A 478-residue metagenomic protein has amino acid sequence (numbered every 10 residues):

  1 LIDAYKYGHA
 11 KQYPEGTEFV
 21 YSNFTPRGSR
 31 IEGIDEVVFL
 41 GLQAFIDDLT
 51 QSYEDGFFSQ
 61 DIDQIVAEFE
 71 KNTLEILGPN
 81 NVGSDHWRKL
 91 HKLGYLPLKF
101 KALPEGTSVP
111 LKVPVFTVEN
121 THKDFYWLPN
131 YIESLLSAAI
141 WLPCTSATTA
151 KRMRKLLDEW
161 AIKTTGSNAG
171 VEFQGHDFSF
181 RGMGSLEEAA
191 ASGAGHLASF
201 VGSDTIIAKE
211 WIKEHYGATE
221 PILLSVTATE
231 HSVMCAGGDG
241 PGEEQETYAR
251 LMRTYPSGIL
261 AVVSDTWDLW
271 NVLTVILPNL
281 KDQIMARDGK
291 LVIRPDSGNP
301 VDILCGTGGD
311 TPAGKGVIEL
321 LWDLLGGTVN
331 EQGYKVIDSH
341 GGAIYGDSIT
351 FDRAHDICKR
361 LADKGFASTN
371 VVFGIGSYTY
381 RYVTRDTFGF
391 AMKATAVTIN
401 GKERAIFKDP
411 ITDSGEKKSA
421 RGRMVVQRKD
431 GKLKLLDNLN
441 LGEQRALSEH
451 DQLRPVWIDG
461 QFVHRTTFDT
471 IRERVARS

Functional and structural regions predicted by a protein language model:
L1-D48, S52, A198-V201, T205-W211 (+9 more regions): Gly/Ser/Thr/Ala-enriched C-terminal appendages of enzymes
L1-E32, R88-P97, G106-P110, V115-E331 (+1 more regions): Buried, small/hydrophobic-residue-enriched core segments of structured protein domains
Y21-H91: N-terminal, Lys/Arg-enriched amphipathic/low-complexity engagement segments that precede the first folded domain
D48, S52, E68, N72 (+9 more regions): Residues that form generic nucleotide/phosphate-binding pockets
K71-F100, E105-V109, T121-D124, E331 (+2 more regions): Long alpha-helical, hydrophobic tracts
S84, P97, G106, P129 (+2 more regions): Generic internal hydrophobic packing segments that stabilize the cores of diverse globular domains
